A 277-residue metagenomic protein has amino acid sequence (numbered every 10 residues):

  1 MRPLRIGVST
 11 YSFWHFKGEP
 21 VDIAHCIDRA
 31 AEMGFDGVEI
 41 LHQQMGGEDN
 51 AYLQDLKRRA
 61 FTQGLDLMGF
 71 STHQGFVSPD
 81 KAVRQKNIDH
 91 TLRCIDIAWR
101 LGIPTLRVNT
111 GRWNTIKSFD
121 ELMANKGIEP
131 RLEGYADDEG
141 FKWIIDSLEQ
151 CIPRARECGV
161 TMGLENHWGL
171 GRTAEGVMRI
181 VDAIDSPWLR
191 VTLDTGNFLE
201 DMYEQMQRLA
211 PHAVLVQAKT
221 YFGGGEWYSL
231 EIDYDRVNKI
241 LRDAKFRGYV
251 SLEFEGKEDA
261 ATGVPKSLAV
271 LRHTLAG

Functional and structural regions predicted by a protein language model:
M1-G34, G102-T105, I145, E149 (+3 more regions): Histidine-acidic metal/acid-base catalytic patches
P20-A24, Q44-L53, Q85-K86: Aromatic- and glycine-enriched glycan-recognition loops and surfaces that form the carbohydrate-binding subsites
D36-M45: A short beta-strand-loop structural module common to alpha/beta enzyme folds
E39, G69-S71, R107, G163 (+2 more regions): Conserved beta-strand positions in the central sheet of alpha/beta enzyme cores
Q44-M45, Q74, R112-W113, G169-L170 (+1 more regions): Conserved beta-strand edge residues that scaffold enzyme active sites
Q54, R59-D66, S78-R190: Active-site acidic/histidine proton-transfer and metal-coordination neighborhood in alpha/beta enzyme cores
G75-D80, N114-K117, E200, F222-E226: A short acidic, helix-capping loop that chelates divalent metal ions and anchors anionic groups
